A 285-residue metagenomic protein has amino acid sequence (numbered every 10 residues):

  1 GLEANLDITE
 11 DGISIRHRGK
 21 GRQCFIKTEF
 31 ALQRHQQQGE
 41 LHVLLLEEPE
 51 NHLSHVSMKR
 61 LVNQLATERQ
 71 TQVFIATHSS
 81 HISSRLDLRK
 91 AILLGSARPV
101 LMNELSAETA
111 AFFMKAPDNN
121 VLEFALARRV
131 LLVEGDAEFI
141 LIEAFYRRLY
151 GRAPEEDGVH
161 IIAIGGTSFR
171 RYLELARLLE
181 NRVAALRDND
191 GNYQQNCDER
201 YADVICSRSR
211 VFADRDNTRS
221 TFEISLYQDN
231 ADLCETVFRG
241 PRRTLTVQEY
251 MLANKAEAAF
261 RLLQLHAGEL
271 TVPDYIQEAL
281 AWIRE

Functional and structural regions predicted by a protein language model:
G1-L2: Core structural elements
N5-E123, F139-I140: Switch/communication elements of ASCE P-loop NTPase nucleotide-binding domains
S83, L88, I92-E285: Acidic, divalent-metal-binding catalytic cores of TOPRIM and closely related two-metal-ion phosphodiester/pyrophosphate
